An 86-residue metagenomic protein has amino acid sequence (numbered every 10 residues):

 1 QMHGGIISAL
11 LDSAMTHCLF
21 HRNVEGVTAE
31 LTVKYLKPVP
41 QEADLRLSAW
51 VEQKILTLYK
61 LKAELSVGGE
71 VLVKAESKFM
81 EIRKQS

Functional and structural regions predicted by a protein language model:
Q1, T28-K34, R46, K60 (+3 more regions): Conserved beta-strand segments that form the floor/walls of ligand-binding pockets within enzyme and binding domains
Q1-C18: Hot-dog-fold acyl-thioester-processing enzymes
G4-G5, A9, E30, E42 (+2 more regions): Surface-exposed loop/turn and secondary-structure junction residues enriched for glycine/proline
G4-G5, G26, G68-G69: Residue-identity detector for glycine
S13-R46, V51: Hydrophobic beta-strand-centered segment that forms part of the acyl-chain substrate-binding groove
V39-Q41, E52-S86: HotDog/MaoC-like acyl-thioester-processing domains
